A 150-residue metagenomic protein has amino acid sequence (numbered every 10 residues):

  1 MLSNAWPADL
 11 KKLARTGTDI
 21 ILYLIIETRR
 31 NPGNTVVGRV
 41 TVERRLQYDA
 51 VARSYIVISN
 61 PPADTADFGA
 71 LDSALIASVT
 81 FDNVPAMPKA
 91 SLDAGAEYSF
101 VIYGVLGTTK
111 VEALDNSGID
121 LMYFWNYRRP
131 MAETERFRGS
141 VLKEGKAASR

Functional and structural regions predicted by a protein language model:
M1-N4: Short, well-ordered beta-strand segments enriched in hydrophobic/aromatic residues
P7-N83: Structured domain cores in non-transmembrane regions
M87-A90: Beta-strand-rich interaction surfaces with strong enrichment in secreted/lumenal proteins
A94-R150: Glycine-rich, aromatic-bearing surface loops/beta-hairpins
